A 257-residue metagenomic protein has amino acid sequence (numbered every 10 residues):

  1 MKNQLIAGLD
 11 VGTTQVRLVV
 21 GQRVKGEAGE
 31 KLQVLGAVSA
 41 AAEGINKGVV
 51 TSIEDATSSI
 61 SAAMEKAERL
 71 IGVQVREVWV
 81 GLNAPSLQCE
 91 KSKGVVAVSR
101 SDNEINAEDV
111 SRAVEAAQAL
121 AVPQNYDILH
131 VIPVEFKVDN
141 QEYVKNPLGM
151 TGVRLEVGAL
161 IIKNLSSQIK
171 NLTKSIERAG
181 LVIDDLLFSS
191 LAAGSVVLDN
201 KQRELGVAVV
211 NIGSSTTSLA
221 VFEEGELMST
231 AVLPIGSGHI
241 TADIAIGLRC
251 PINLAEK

Functional and structural regions predicted by a protein language model:
M1-Q15, V19-V78, L82-A208, E226-M228 (+2 more regions): Nucleotide/phosphate-binding catalytic cleft detector across ATP-hydrolyzing and phosphate-transferring enzymes
N211: Catalytic-core segments of thiol-dependent peptidases
L219-A220: A structural feature that tracks compact, well-ordered secondary-structure segments with a strong bias toward
E223: A cytosolic small-molecule/anion-sensing beta-strand core signal
V232-P234: Composition- and surface-driven signal marking solvent-exposed, interaction-prone regions in large proteins
T241: Active-site neighborhood of HAD-like aspartate-dependent phosphohydrolases
